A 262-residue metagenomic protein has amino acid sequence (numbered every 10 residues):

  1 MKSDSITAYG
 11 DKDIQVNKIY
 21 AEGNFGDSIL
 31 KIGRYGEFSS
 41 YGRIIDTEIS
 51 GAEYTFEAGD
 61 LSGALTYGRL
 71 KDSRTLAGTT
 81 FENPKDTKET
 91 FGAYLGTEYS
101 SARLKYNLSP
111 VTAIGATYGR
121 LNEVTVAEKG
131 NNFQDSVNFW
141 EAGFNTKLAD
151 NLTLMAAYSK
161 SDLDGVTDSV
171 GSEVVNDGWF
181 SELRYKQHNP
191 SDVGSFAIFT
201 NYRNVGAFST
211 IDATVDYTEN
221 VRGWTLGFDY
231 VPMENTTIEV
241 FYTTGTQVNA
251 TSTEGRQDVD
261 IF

Functional and structural regions predicted by a protein language model:
M1-T79, G96-A116, V175, W179-D212: Outer membrane beta-barrel
S3-T7, T87, D168: Surface-exposed intrinsically disordered loops and tails
A8-D11, V111, Y118, N122 (+1 more regions): Outer-membrane beta-barrel pore domains
A8-Y9, G42, E89-G92, N131-N132: Alpha-helix capping and helix-loop boundary segments enriched in small/acidic/polar residues
I45-E57, T87, R103, Q247-I261: A short, terminal or domain-edge coil/loop segment
I49-E53, E82-K85, Y217-V221: Short, low-complexity, polar/charged sequence segments that are solvent-exposed and flexible
A77-F91: Intrinsically disordered, low-complexity Ser/Thr- and acidic-rich flexible linkers and loops, especially at boundaries
